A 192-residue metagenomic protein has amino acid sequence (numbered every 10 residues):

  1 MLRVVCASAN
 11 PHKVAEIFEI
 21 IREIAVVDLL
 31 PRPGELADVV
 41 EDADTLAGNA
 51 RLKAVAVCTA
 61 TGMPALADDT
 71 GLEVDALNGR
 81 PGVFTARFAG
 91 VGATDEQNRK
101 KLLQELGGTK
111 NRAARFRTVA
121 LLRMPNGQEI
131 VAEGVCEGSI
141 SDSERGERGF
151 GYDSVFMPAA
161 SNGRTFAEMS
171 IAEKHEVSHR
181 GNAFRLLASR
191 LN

Functional and structural regions predicted by a protein language model:
L2-V5, H12-N192: Anionic-ligand binding patches
